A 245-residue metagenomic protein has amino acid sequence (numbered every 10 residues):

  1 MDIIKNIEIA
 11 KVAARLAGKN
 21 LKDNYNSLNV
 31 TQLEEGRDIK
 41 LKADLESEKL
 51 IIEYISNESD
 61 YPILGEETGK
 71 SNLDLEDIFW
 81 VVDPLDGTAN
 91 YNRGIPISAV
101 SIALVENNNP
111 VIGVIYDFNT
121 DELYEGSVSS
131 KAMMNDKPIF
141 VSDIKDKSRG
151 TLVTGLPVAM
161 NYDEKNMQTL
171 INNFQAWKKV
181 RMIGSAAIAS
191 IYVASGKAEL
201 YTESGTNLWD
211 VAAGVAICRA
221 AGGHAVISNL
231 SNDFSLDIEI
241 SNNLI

Functional and structural regions predicted by a protein language model:
M1-A14, G18-K19, M167-Q175, I188-I245: Oxyanion/phosphate-interacting regions
M1-L85: N-terminal subdomain of lithium-sensitive/metallo-dependent phosphomonoesterases centered on the IMPase/IPPase/PAP
A17, L21, D44, I55 (+6 more regions): Residue-level signal for inorganic ion chemistry
P62, I112, T151, E199-L200: Short, Asp-centered acidic motifs that coordinate Mg2+ and/or phosphate in catalytic or ligand-binding sites
P62, K178-K179, H224: Conserved beta-strand segments of alpha/beta enzyme cores
I78-T120: Glycine-rich active-site/cofactor-binding loop and its immediate structural neighborhood
Y91-G94, M182-A187, T206: Short glycine/threonine-rich catalytic loop with a Thr-x-Gly-x-Asp
A103-S190, F234-I245: Acidic beta-strand-loop-alpha-helix segment within the catalytic core of divalent metal-dependent phosphate-processing
